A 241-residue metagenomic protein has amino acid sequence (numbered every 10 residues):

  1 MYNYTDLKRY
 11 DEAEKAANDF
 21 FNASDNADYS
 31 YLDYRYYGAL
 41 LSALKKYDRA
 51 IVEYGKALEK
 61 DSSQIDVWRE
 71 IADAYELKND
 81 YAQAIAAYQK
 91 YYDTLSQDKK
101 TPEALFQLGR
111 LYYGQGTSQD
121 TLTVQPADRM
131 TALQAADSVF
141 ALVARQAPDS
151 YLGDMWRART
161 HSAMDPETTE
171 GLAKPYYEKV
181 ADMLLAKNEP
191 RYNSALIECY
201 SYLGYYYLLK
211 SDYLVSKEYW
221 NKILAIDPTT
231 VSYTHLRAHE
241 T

Functional and structural regions predicted by a protein language model:
M1-P148, L152-L208: Alpha-solenoid helical repeat scaffolds
K174-M183, K217-P228: TPR/TPR-like (Sel1-like) alpha-helical repeat modules
Y213-L214: Structural helix-adjacent loops and short alpha-helical linkers that scaffold large soluble proteins
T230-S232: Acidic, proline/serine/threonine- and glycine-rich low-complexity intrinsically disordered segments
T234-T241: Conserved small/polar residues in nucleotide/adenosyl-binding loops
